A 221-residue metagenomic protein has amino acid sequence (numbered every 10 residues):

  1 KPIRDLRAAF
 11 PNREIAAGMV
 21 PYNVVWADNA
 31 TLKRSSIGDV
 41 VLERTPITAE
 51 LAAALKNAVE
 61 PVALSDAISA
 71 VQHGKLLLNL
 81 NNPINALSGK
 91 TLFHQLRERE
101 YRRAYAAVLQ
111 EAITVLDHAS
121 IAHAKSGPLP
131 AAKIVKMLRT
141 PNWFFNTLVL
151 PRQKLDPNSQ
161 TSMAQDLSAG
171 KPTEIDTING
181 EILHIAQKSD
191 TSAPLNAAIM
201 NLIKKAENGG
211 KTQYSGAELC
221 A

Functional and structural regions predicted by a protein language model:
K1-T31: Rossmann-like NAD(P)(H) cofactor-binding subdomain of soluble oxidoreductases
P2-R4, V25, Q72, K133 (+1 more regions): Generic structural signal for helix capping and beta-alpha/helix-loop junctions
A9-E14, T31-P130: Internal alpha-helical scaffold of NAD(P)-dependent oxidoreductase catalytic cores
Y22, S69, I182: Residue-level detector of flexible, active-site-proximal loop/helix-junction positions within diverse enzyme catalytic
K56, Q110-A221: NAD(P)-dependent Rossmann-like dehydrogenase/reductase catalytic/cofactor-binding core
